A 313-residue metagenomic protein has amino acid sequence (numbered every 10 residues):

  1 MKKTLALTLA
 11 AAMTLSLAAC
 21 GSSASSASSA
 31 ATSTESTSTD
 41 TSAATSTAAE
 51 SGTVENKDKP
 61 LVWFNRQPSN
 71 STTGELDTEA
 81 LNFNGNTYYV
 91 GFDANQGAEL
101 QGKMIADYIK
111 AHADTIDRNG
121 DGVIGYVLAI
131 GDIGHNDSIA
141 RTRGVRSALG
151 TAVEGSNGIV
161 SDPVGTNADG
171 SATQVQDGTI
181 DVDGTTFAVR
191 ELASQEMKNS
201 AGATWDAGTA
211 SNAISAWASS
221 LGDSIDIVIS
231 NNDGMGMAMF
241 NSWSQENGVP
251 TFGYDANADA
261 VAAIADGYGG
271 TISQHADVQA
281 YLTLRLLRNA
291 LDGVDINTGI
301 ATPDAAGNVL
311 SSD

Functional and structural regions predicted by a protein language model:
M1-L9: Positively charged n-region of N-terminal signal peptides that target proteins for export
L9-A10, A148: Enrichment for repetitive, rod-forming helical segments
S16-A19: C-terminal motif of bacterial Sec signal peptides marking the signal peptidase cleavage site
S22-D313: A residue-level marker of the well-folded mature domains of exported/periplasmic proteins
